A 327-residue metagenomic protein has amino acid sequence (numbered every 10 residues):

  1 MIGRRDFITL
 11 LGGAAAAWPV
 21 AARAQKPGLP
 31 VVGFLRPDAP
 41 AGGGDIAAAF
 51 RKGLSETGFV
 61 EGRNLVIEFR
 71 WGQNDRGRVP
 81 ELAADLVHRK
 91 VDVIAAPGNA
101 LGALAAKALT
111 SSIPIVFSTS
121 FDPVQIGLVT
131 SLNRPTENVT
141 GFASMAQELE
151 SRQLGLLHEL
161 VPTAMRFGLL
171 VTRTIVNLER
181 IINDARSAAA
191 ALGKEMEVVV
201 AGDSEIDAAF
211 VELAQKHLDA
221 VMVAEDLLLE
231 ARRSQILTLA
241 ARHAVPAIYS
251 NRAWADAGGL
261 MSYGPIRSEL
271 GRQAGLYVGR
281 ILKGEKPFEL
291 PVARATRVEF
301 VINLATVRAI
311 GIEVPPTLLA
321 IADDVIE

Functional and structural regions predicted by a protein language model:
M1-E327: Short hydrophobic alpha-helices and adjacent helix-cap/hinge residues
